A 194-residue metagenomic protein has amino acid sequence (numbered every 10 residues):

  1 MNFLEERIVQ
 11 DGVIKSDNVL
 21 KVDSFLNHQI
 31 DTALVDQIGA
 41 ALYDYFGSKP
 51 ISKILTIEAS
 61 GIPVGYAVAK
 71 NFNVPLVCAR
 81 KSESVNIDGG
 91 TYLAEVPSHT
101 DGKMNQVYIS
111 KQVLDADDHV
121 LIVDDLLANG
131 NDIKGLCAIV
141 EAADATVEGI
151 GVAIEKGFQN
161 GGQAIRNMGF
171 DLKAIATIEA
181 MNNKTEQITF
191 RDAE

Functional and structural regions predicted by a protein language model:
M1-I51: Active-site-facing substrate-recognition patch
N2, E6-R7, N18, C137-E194: PRPP-dependent phosphoribosyltransferase catalytic core
D36-T100: Conserved PRPP/pyrophosphate-binding segment of the phosphoribosyltransferase/PRPP-pathway fold
S52, D118, E148: Conserved acidic residues
I57-E58, V123-D124, I154: Short His-Asn-centered micro-motif
I62-P63, A128-L136: Short glycine/serine/threonine-rich phosphate/pyrophosphate-binding segments that cradle anionic phosphate groups
V74-V120, E186-A193: Short, glycine/charge-rich flexible loops or terminal/linker lids adjacent to PRPP-binding catalytic cores
